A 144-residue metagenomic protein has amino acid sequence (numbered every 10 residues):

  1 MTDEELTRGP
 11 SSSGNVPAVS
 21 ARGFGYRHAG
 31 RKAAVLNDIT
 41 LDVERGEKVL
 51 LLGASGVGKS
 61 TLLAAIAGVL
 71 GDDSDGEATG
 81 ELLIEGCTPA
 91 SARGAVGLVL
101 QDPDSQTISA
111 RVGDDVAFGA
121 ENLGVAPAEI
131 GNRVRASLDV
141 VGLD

Functional and structural regions predicted by a protein language model:
G9-D38, L70-D75, T88, P127: A short, flexible loop at the N-terminus of ABC-type nucleotide-binding domains that lies
V43-R45, S91: Conserved hydrophobic segment flanking the Walker A/P-loop of ABC-type ATPase nucleotide-binding domains
L50, A90, G94-D104, A110 (+1 more regions): ABC nucleotide-binding domain signature
L52-A54: The feature captures the beta-strand-to-loop junction immediately N-terminal to the Walker
A67: Helix-to-loop junction immediately C-terminal to a conserved catalytic motif
D75-G94: Conserved ABC transporter NBD signature motif
D104, G113-E121, G131, R135: Short helical segment in ABC ATPase nucleotide-binding domains corresponding to the A-loop/adjacent helical element
A128-D144: Conserved ABC ATPase "signature" region
